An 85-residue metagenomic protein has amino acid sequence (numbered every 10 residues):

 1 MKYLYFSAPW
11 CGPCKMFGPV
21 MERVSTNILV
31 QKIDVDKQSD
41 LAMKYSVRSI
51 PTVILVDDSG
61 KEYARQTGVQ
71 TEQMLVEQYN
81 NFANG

Functional and structural regions predicted by a protein language model:
M1-V24: Local sequence-structure signature of Cys/Sec-based thiol-disulfide redox active-site neighborhoods
Y3-L4, V30, V53: Hydrophobic beta-strand anchors of alpha/beta hydrolase catalytic cores
P9, I33, A64-T67: Pocket-edge positions in alpha/beta enzyme catalytic cores
M16, D40, T71: Residue-level recognition of oxygen-bearing side chains
I28-D36: Short, positively charged
V35-M43: Structural microenvironment flanking redox-active thiols in thiol-disulfide oxidoreductases
Y45-I54: Structural micro-motif
L55-G85: Non-catalytic, surface beta->alpha helical segment in thiol-disulfide oxidoreductase systems
